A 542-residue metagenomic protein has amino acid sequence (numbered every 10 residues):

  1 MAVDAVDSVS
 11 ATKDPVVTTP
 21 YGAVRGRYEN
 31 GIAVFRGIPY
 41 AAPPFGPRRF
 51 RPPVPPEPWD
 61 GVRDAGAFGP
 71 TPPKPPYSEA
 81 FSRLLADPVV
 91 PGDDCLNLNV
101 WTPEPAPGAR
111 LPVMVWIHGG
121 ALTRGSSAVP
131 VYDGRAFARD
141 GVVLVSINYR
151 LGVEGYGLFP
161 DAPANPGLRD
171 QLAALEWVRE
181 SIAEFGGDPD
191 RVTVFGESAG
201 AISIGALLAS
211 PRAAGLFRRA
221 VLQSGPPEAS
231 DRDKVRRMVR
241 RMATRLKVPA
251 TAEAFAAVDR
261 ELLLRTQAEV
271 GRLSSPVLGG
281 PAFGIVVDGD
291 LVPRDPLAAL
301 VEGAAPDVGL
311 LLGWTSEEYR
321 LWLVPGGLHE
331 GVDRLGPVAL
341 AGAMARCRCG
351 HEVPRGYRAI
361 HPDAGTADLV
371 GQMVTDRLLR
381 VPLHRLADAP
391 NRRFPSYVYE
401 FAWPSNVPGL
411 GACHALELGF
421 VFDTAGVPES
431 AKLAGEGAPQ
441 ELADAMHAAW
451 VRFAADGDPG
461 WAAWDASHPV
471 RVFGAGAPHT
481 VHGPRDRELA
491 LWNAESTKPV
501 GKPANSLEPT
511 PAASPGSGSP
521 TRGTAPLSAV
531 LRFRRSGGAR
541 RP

Functional and structural regions predicted by a protein language model:
M1-N165, G279, E429-M446, R452-W461 (+4 more regions): Non-catalytic accessory segments of hydrolases
P70-P73, R380-T510: Mobile gating loops/cap/lid regions near enzyme active sites that modulate substrate access
F81-A252, A299-W322: Serine-hydrolase-like catalytic core of hydrolytic proteins
R241-P276: Accessory cap/linker subdomain of secreted extracellular hydrolases
L262-G437, A449: Substrate-gating cap/lid region and adjacent catalytic-acid/histidine neighborhood within extracellular/lumenal
G516-P520, T524: Short linear segments in intrinsically disordered or otherwise low-structure-confidence regions
P526, R532-R534: Compositionally biased, intrinsically disordered low-complexity segments enriched in Pro/Arg/Gln/His
S536-R541: Short, intrinsically disordered C-terminal tails of secreted or membrane-associated proteins
